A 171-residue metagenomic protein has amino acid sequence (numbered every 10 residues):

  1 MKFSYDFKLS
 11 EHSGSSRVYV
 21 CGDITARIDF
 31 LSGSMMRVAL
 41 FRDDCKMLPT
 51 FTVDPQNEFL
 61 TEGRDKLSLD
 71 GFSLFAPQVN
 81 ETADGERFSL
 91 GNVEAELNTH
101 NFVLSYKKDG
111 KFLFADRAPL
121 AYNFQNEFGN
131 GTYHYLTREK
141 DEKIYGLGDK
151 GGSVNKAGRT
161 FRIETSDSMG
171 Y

Functional and structural regions predicted by a protein language model:
M1-Y171: N-terminal accessory segment at the very beginning of proteins
